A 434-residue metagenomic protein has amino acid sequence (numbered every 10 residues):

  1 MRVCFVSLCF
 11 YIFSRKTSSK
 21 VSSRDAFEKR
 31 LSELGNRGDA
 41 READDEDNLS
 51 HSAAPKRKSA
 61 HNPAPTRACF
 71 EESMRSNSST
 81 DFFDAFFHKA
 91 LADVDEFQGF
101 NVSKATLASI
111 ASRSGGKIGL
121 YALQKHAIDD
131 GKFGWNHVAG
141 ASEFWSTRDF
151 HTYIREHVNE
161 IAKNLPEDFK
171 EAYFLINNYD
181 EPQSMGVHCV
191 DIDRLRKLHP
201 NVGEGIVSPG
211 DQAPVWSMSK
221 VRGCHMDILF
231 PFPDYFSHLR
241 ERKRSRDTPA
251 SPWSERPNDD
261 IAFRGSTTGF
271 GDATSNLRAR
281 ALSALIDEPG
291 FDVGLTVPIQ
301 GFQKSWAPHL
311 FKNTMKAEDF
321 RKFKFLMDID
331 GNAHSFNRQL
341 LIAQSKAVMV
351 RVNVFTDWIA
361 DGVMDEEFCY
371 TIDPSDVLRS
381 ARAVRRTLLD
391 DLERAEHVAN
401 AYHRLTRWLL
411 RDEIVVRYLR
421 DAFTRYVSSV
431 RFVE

Functional and structural regions predicted by a protein language model:
M1-S23: N-terminal signal-anchor transmembrane helix specifying type II single-pass membrane topology of secretory-pathway
K20-S59: N-terminal, immediately post-signal peptide pro-regions of secreted/luminal proteins
N36, F291, K346-A347: Short aromatic/hydrophobic-glycine micro-motifs
K56-A317: Secretory-pathway glycan-assembly enzymes, especially type II membrane glycosyltransferases that use nucleotide-sugar
M315-F432: Catalytic binding pocket for nucleotide-activated donors in carbohydrate/polymer assembly enzymes
